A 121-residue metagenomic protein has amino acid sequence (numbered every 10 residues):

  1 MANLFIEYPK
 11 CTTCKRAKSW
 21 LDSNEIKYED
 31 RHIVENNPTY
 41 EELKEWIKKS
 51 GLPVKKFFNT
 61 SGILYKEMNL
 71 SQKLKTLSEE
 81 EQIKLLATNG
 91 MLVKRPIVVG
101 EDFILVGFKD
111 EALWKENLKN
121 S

Functional and structural regions predicted by a protein language model:
M1-N24, Y28-I33: Local sequence-structure signature of Cys/Sec-based thiol-disulfide redox active-site neighborhoods
E35-E116, S121: Thiol/selenol-based redox catalytic cores and closely related redox-interacting motifs
